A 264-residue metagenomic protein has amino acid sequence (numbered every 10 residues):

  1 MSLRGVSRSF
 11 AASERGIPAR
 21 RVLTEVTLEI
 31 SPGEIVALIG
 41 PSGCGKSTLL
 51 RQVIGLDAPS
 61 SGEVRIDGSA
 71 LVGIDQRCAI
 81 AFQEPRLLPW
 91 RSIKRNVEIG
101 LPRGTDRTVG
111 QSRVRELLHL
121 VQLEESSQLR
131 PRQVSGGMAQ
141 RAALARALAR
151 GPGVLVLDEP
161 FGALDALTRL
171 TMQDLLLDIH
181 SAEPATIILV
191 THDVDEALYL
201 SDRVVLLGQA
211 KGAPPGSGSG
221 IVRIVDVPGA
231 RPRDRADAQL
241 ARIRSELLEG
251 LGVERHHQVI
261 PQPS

Functional and structural regions predicted by a protein language model:
I39-P41: The feature captures the beta-strand-to-loop junction immediately N-terminal to the Walker
I54: Helix-to-loop junction immediately C-terminal to a conserved catalytic motif
G62-I74: Conserved ABC transporter NBD signature motif
K94-P102, Q111, R115, D226: Short helical segment in ABC ATPase nucleotide-binding domains corresponding to the A-loop/adjacent helical element
T108-S126, D178: Conserved ABC ATPase "signature" region
L129-R132, R150: Conserved signature/switch motifs of ABC ATPase nucleotide-binding domains
L144: Hydrophobic anchor residue at the start of the ABC signature
L155-D158: Catalytic Walker B motif of ABC-type/P-loop ATPase nucleotide-binding domains
